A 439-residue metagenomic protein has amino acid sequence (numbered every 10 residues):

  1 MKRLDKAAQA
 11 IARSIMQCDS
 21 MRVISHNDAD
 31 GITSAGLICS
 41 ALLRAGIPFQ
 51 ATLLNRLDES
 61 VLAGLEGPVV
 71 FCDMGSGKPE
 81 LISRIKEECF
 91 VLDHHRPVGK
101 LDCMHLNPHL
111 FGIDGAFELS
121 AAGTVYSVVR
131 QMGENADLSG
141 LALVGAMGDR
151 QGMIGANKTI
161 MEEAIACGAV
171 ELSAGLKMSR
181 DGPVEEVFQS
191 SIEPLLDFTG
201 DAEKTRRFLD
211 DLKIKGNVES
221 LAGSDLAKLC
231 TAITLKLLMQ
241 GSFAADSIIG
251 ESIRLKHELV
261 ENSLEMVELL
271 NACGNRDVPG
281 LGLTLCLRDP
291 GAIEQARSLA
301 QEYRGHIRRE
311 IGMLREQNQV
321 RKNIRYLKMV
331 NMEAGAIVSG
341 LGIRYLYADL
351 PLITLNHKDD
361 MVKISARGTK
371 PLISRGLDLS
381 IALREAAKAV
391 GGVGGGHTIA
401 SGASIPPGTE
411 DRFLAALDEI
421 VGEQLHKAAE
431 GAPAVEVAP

Functional and structural regions predicted by a protein language model:
M1-L269, C273-P439: Replace "Mg2+/Mn2+-dependent" with "divalent metal-dependent
